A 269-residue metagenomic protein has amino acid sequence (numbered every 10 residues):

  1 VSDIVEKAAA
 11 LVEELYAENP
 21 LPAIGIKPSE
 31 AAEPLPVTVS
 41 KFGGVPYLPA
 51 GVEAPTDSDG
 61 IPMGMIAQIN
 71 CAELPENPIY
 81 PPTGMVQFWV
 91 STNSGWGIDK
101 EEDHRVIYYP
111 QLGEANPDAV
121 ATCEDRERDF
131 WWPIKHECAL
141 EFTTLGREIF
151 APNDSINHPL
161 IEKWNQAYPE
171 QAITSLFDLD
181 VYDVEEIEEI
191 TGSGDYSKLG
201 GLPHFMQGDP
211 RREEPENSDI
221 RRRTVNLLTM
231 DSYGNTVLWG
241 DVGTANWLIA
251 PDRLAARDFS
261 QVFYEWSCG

Functional and structural regions predicted by a protein language model:
V1-G269: Preference for intrinsically disordered or flexible, low-complexity segments and adjacent hinge/connector residues
